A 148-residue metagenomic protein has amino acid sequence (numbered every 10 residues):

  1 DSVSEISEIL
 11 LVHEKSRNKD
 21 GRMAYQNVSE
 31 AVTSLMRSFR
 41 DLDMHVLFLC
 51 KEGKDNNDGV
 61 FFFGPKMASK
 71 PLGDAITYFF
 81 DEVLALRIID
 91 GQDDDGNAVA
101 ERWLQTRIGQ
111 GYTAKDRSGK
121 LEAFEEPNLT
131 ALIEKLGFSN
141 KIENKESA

Functional and structural regions predicted by a protein language model:
S2-A75: P-loop NTPase motor core
I6-I9, I76, I88-I89, I108 (+2 more regions): Weak global preference for isoleucine
E14, L84, L136-N140: Generic secondary-structure transition motif, activating predominantly at the C-termini of alpha-helices
K19-D20, A24-V28, T113, E125 (+1 more regions): Compositionally biased, intrinsically disordered low-complexity regions enriched in proline and serine
M44-P127: Phosphate-binding/switch region of NTP-binding enzymes
A114-A148: NTP-binding/hydrolysis catalytic cores, primarily Walker-type P-loop NTPases
